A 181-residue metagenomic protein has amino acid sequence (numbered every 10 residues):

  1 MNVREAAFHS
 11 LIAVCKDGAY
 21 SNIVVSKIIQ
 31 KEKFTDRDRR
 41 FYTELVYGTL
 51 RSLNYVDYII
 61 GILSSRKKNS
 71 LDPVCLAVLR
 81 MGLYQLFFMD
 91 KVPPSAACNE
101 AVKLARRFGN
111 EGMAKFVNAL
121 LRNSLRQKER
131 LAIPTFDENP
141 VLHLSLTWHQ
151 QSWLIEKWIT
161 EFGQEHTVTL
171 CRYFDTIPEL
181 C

Functional and structural regions predicted by a protein language model:
M1-C181: Class I Rossmann-like S-adenosyl-L-methionine
